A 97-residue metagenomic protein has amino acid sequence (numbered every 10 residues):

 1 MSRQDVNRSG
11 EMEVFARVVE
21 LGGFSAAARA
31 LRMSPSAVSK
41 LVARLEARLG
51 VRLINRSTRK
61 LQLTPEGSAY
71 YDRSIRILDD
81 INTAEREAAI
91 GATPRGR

Functional and structural regions predicted by a protein language model:
S2-L21, S39, S68-Y71, I75-L78: Short alpha-helical elements of helix-turn-helix
R17-R32: Short helix-boundary/capping micro-motifs
R29-A30, A47, S68: Alpha-helical residues within the helix-turn-helix
S34-A37, L41-R44: Residues within the DNA-recognition helix of helix-turn-helix
E46-L63: A short LG(V/I)-centered, amphipathic sequence patch enriched for acidic residue(s) preceding the LG motif
N82-A89: A short, exposed helix-loop element centered on a Lys and neighboring polar residues
I90-R97: Interdomain hinge and pocket-entrance segments immediately C-terminal to HTH DNA-binding domains
